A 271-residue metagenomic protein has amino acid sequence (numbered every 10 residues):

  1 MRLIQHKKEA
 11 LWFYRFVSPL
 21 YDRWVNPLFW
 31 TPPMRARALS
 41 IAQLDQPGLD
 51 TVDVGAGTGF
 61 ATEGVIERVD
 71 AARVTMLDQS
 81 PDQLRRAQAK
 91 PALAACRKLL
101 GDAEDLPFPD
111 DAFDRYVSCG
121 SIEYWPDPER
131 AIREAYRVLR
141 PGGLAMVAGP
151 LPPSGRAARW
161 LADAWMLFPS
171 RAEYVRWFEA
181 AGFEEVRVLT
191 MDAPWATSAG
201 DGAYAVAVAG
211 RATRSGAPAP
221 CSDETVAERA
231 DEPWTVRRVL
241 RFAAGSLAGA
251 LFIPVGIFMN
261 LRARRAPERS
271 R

Functional and structural regions predicted by a protein language model:
M1-D45, F60-G64, Q83-R86, P153-S154 (+1 more regions): Conserved class I S-adenosyl-L-methionine
D50-D105: Class I SAM-dependent methyltransferase SAM/SAH-binding core
E104-R115: A short acidic, Gly/Pro-enriched loop at the edge of an enzyme's catalytic core that lines a small-molecule cofactor
R115-D127: A short SAM/SAH-binding and catalytic strip from SAM-dependent methyltransferases
E129-L144: A short glycine-rich, Lys/Arg-flanked "PGG" loop and its adjoining helix->strand segment in the class I
P150-M166: Short, glycine-/aromatic-enriched active-site segment of Class I SAM-dependent methyltransferases
L167-G182: Short alpha-helix
P194-R238, E268-R271: Core SAM-dependent methyltransferase catalytic element
